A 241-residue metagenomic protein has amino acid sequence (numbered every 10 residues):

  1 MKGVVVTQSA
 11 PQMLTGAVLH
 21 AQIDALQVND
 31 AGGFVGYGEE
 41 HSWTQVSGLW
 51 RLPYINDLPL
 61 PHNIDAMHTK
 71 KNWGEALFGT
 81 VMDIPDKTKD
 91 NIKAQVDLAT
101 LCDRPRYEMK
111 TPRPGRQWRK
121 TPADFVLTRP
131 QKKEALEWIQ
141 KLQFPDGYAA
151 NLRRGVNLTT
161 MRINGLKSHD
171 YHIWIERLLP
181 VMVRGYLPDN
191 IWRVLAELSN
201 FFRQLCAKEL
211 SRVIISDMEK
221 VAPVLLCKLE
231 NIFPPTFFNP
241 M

Functional and structural regions predicted by a protein language model:
M1-M241: A structural signal for the principal folded core domain
